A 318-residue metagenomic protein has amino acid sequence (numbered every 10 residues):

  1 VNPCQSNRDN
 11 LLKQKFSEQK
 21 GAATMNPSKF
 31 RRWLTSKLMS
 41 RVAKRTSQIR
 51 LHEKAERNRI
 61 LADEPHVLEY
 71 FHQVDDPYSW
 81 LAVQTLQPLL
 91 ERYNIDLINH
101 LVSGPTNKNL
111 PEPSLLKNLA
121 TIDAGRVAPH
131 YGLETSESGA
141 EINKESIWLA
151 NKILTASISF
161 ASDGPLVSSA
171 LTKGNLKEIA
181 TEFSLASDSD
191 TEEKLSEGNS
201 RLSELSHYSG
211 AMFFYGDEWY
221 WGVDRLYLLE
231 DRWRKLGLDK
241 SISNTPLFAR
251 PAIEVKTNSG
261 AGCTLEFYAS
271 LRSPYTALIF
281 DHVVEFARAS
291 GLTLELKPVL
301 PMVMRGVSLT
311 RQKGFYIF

Functional and structural regions predicted by a protein language model:
C4-R8, L12, F16-T24, S36-S40 (+5 more regions): C-terminal cap of thioredoxin/glutaredoxin-like
F30-L34: Short, extreme N-terminal leader segments that mark the start of a protein/domain
V42-P65, E266: Non-catalytic pre-domain segments flanking phosphatase-related domains
D63-Y78, L97, G260-S273: Short active-site neighborhood of thiol/selenol oxidoreductases, capturing the structured segment around
V74-D75, W80-L171, I279-F318: Structural alpha/beta surface segment adjacent to cysteine/selenocysteine redox centers across thiol/disulfide enzymes
P77, G104-P105, E218-Y220, L226-Y227 (+2 more regions): Short, solvent-exposed loop/turn segments at secondary-structure junctions
G210-M212, P274, P298: Proline-centered helix-kink/hinge sites
G216, Y268-S270, K297: Generic beta-strand/beta-sheet core signal
